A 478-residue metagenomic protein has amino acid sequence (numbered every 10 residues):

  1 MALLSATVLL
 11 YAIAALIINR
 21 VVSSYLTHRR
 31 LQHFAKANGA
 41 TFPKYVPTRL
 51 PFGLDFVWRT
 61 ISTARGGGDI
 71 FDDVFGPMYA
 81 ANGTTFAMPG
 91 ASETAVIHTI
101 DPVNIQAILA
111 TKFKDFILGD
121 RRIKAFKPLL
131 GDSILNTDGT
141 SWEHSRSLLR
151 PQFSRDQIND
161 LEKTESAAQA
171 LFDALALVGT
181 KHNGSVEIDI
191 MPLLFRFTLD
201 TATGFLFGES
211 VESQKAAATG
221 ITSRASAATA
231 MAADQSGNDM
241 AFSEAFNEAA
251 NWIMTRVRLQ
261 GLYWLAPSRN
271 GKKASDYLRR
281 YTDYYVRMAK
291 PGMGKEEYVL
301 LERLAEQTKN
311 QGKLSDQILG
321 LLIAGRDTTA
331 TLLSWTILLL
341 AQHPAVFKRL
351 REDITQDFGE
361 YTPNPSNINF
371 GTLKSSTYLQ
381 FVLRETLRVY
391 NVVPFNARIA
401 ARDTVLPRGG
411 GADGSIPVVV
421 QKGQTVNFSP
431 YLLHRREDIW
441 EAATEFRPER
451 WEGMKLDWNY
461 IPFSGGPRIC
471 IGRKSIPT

Functional and structural regions predicted by a protein language model:
A2-H144, I158-N159, K163-D173, L177 (+5 more regions): N-terminal membrane-proximal hinge/A-helix region immediately C-terminal to the signal-anchor transmembrane segment
S62-Y79, P365-G414, E437: Conserved cytochrome P450 K-helix E-x-x-R motif and the immediately C-terminal K′/meander segment
L118-K124, D160-L333, R349: Cytochrome P450 heme-thiolate monooxygenase catalytic core
F153, N159, L321-T328, P417 (+1 more regions): Cytochrome P450 heme-iron axial ligand motif
S154-N159, K273, F370-T377, C470-G472: Conserved, non-catalytic sequence blocks in retroelement Pol enzymes and Pol-derived host proteins
T198, T328-D353, R473-T478: Cytochrome P450 catalytic-core helices
M231, Q235-A241, L339-V393, A400 (+2 more regions): Cytochrome P450 I-helix active-site segment
Y390-F395, K422, F428-M454: Conserved cytochrome P450 K-helix/beta-meander segment immediately N-terminal to the heme-binding cysteine loop
